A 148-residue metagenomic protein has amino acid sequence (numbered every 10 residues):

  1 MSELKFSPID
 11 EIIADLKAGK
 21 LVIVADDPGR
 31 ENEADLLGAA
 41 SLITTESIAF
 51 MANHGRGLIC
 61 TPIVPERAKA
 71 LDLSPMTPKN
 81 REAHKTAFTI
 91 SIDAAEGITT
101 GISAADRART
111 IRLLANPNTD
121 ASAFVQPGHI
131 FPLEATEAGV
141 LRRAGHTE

Functional and structural regions predicted by a protein language model:
M1-E148: Catalytic domains of riboflavin
